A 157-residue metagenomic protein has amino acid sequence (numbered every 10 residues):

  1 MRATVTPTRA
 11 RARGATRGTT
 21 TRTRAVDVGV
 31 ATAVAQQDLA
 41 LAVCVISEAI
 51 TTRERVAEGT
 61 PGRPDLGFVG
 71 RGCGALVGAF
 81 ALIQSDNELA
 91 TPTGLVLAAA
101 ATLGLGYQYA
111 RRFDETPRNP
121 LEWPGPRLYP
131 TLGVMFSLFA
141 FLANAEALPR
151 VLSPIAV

Functional and structural regions predicted by a protein language model:
M1-A25: N-terminal chloroplast transit peptides
R17-V157: N-terminal organelle-targeting presequences
